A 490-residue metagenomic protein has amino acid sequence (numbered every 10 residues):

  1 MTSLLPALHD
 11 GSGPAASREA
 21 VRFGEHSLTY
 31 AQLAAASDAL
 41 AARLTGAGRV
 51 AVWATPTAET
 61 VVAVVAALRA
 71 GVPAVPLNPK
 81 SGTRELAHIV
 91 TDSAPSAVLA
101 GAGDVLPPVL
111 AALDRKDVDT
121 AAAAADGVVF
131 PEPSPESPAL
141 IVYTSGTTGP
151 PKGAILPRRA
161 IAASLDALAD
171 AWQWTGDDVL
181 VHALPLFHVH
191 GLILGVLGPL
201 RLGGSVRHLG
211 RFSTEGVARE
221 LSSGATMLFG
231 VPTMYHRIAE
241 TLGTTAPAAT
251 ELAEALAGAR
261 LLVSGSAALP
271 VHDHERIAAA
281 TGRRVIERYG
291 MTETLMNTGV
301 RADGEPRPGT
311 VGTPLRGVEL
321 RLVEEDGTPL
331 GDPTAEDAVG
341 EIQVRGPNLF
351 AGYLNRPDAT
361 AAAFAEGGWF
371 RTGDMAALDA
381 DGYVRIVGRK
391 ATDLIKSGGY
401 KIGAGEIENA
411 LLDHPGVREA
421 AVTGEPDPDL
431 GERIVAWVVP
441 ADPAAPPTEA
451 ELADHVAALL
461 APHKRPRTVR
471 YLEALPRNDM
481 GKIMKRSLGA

Functional and structural regions predicted by a protein language model:
L5-Q32: AMP-dependent adenylate-forming
S17, D126-Y143, P150, Q173-V179: Conserved pre-ATP/AMP-binding loop-to-beta segment of ANL
H26, A41-R84, K401, P440: Conserved AMP-binding/adenylate-forming
T29-A31, A139-A163: Conserved AMP-binding A3 loop
V52, G346, A351-G352, M375-K464 (+3 more regions): AMP-binding/adenylate-forming catalytic core of the ANL superfamily
A162-V179, V189-M227, T241-L242: Conserved AMP-binding/adenylation subdomain of ANL enzymes
T226-G230, A239-R307, E319: Gly/Ser/Thr-rich phosphate-binding loop
T313-G317, T328-A363, Y383, I402: Conserved ATP/PPi-binding loop(s) of AMP-dependent carboxylate-activating enzymes
